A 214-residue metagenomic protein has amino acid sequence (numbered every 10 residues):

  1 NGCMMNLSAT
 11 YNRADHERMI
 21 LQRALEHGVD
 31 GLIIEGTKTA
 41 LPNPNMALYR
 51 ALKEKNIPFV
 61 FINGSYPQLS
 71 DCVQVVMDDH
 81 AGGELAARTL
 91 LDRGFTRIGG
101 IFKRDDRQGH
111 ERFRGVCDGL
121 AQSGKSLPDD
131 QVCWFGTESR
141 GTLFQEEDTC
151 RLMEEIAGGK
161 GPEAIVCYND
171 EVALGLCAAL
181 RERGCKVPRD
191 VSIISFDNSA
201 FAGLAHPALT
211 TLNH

Functional and structural regions predicted by a protein language model:
G2, N6, D15, M19-D30 (+1 more regions): Bacterial carbohydrate/catabolite-sensing allosteric modules
T10, T37, G64-S65: Short, ordered loop/turn segments at secondary-structure junctions
L32-E35: Core AdoMet radical
